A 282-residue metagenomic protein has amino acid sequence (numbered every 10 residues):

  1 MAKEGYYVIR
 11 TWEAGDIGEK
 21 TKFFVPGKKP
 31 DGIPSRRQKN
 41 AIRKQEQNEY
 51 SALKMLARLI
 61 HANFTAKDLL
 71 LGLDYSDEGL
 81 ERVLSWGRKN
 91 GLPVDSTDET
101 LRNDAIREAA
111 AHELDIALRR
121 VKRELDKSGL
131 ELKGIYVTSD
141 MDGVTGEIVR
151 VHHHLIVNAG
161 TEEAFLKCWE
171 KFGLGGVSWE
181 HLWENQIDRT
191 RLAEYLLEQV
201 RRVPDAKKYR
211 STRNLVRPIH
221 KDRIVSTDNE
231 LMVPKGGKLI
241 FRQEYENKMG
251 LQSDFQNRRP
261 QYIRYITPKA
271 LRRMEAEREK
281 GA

Functional and structural regions predicted by a protein language model:
M1-V149, A159-A282: Right-hand nucleic-acid polymerase module
H152: Conserved, short, structured surface segments that act as functional micro-motifs
